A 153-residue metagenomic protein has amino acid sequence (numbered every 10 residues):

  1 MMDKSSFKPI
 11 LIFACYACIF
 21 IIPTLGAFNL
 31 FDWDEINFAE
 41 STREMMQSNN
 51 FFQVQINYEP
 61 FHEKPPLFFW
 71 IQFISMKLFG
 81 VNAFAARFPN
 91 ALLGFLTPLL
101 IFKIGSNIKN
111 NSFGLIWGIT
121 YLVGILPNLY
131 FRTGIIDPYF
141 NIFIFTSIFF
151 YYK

Functional and structural regions predicted by a protein language model:
M2-K153: Membrane-integral, polyisoprenol-dependent glycosyltransferases of the GT-C/oligosaccharyltransferase superfamily
